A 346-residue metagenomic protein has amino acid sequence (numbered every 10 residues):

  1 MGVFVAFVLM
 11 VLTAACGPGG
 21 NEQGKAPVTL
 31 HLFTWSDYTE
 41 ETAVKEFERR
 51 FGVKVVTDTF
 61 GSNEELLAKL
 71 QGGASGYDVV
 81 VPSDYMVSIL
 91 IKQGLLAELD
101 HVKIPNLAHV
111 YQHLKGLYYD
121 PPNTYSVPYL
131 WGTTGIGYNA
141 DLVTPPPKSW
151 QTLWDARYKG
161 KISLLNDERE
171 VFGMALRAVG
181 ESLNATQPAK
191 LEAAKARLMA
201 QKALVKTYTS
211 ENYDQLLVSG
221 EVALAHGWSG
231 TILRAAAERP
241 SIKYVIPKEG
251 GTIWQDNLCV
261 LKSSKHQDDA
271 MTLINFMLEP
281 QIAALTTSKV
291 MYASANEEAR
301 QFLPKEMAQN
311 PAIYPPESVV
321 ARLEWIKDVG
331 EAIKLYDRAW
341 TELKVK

Functional and structural regions predicted by a protein language model:
G2-T13: Bacterial N-terminal signal peptides
C16-G17, E22-I89: Early extracytoplasmic/lumenal segment of secretory-pathway proteins
E40, G76-Y77, V81-E221: Extracytoplasmic ligand-binding site segments that recognize negatively charged/polar headgroups
M86-I89, V218, L224-S241: A ligand-binding cleft/hinge motif common to bilobed small-molecule-binding domains
I91-E98, D120-T124, R234-I246, A308-N310: Ligand-binding "clamshell"
G132, L191-A200, K206, A236-S264 (+1 more regions): Periplasmic-binding protein-like
L261-V320: Mature extracytoplasmic/periplasmic domains
E317-K346: Conserved C-terminal helix/tail region of periplasmic/extracytoplasmic solute-binding proteins
